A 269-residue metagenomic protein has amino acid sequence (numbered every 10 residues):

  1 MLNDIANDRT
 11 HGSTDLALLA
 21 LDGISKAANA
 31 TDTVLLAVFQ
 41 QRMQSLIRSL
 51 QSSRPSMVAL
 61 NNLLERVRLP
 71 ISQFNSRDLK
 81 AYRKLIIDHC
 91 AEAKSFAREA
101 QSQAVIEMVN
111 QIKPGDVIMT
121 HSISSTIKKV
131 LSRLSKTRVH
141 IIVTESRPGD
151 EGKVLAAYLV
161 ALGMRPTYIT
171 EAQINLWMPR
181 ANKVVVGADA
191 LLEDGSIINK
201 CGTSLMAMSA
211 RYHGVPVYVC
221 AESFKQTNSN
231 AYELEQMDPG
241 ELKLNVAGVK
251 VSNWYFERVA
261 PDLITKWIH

Functional and structural regions predicted by a protein language model:
M1-L85: Long amphipathic alpha-helical segments
M1-N7, S45, I86-A91, T137-I141 (+1 more regions): Glycine/charged-rich beta-loop-alpha catalytic/anionic-binding loops adjacent to active sites
N7-S13, V117-M119, I123, E193-I198: Short, glycine-rich nucleotide/cofactor-binding loops
N7-T10, K26-T33, R48-P55, L69-S76 (+11 more regions): Generic secondary-structure signature for well-ordered alpha-helical cores
H11-L19, V38-Q41, S45, P55-V58 (+9 more regions): Conserved active-site and cofactor/substrate-binding residues in soluble primary-metabolism enzymes
R68-M119, I127, V139-V184: Ligand-binding beta-strand-loop-alpha-helix segment within the catalytic cores of soluble metabolic enzymes
S124-S135, A207: Histidine-anchored nucleotide/phosphate-binding helix
R138, T144-H269: Conserved phosphate- and dinucleotide-binding cores of soluble alpha/beta proteins, encompassing both enzyme active
